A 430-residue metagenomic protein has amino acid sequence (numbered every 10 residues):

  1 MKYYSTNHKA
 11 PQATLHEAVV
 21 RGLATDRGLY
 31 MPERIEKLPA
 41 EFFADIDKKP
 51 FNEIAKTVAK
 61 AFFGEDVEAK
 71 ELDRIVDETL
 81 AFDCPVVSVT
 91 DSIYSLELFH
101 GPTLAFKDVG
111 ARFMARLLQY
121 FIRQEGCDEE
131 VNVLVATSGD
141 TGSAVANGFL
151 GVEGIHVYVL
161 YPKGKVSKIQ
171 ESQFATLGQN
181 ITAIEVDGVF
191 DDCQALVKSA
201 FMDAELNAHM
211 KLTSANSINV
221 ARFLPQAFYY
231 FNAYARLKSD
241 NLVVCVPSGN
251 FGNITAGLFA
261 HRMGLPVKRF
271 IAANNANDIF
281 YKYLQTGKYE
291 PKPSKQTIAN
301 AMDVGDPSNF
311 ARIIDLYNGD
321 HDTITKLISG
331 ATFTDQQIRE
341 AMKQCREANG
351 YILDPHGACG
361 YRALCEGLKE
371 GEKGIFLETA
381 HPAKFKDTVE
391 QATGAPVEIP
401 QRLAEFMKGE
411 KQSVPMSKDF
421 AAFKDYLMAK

Functional and structural regions predicted by a protein language model:
M1-K430: PLP-dependent amino-acid enzyme catalytic core
